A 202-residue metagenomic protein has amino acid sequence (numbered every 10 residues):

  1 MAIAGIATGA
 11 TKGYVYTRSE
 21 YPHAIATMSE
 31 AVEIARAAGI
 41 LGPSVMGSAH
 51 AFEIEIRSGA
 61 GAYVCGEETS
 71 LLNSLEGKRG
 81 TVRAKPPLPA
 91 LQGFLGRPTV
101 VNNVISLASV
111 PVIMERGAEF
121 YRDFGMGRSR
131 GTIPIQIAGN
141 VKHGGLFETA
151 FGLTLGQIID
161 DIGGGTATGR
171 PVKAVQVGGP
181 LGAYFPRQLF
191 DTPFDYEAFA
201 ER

Functional and structural regions predicted by a protein language model:
A2-A24, A108, M114: Internal alpha/beta scaffold segment
A2-A4, A150-T168: Short amphipathic, charge-patterned alpha-helical segments
I3-G5, Q136-A138, A200-E201: Short, flexible, solvent-exposed loop/turn segments with mixed acidic/basic and small polar residues
K12-V32, I54, A167-E201: Terminal amphipathic helices with adjacent charged low-complexity linkers/tails
Y16-R18, R57, A138-N140, T149-A150 (+2 more regions): Generic beta-strand/beta-sheet core signal
I25-F151, G163-T166: Hydrophobic alpha-helical positions that pack around
V100-V101, L107, D195-R202: Short, intrinsically disordered, charge-balanced linker/junction segments flanking boundaries in proteins
